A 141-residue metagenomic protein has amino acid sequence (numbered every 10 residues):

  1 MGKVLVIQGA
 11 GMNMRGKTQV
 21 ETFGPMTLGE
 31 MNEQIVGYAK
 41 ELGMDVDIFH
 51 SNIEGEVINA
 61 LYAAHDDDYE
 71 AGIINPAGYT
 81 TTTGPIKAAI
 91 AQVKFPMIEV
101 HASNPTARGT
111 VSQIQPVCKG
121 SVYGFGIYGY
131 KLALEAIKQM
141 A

Functional and structural regions predicted by a protein language model:
M1-V4: Extreme N-terminal starter segment of soluble prokaryotic enzymes
R15-E30: Glycine- and acidic-residue-enriched helix-capping/strand-helix junction motifs
D47-G55: Short beta->alpha junction loops
E56-A60, T82: Short acidic active-site motifs
N59-D68: Short, well-structured alpha-helical segments in soluble
D68-N104: Mid-chain, well-packed structural core segment of small domains
T106-A141: Short, glycine-/small-residue-rich phosphate/pyrophosphate-handling segment
